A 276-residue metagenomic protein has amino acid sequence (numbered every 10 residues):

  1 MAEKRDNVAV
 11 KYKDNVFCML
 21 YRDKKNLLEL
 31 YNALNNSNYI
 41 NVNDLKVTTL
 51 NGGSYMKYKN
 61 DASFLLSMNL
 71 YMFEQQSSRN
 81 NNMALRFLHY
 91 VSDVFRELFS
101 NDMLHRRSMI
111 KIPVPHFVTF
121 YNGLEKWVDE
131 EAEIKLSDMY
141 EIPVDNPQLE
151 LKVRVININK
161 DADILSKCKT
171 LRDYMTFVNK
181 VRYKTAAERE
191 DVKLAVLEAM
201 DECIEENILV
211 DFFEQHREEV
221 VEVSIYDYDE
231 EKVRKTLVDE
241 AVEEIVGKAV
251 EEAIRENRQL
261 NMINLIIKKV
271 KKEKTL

Functional and structural regions predicted by a protein language model:
M1-L276: Elongated, amphipathic alpha-helical interaction scaffolds
